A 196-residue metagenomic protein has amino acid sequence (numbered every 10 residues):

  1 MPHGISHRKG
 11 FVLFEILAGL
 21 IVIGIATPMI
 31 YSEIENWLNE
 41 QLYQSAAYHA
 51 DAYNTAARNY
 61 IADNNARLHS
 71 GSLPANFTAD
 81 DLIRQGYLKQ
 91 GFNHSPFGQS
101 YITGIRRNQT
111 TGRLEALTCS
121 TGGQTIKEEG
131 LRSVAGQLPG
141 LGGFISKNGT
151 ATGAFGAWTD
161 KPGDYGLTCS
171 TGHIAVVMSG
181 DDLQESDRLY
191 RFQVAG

Functional and structural regions predicted by a protein language model:
M1-L38, L42, H49: N-terminal single-pass transmembrane signal-anchor helix
L17, I30, Y53, A57 (+4 more regions): Long, contiguous hydrophobic alpha-helical segments, chiefly transmembrane helices and signal peptides
W37, A46-G71: N-terminal alpha-helical signal peptides/signal-anchor transmembrane segments
A66-A195: Low-complexity, acidic interaction segments enriched in glycine
